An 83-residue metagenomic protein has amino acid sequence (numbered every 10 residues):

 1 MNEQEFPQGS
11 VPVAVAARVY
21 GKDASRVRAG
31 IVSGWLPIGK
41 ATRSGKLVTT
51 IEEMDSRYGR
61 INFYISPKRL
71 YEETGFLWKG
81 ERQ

Functional and structural regions predicted by a protein language model:
M1-G9: A detector for short, charged/polar N-terminal pre-domain segments
N2, T49-E52, R69: Exposed, low-complexity/repetitive linear segments and helix-based recognition motifs, biased toward charged/polar
P12-V13, S66: Residues that mark the N-terminal boundary/hinge immediately upstream of a DNA-recognition element
V15-A17: Short alpha-helical "recognition helix" segments of helix-turn-helix
V19-N62: Major-groove DNA-recognition helix of helix-turn-helix-type DNA-binding domains
M54-Q83: A short, Lys/Arg-enriched interface patch at domain edges and termini
